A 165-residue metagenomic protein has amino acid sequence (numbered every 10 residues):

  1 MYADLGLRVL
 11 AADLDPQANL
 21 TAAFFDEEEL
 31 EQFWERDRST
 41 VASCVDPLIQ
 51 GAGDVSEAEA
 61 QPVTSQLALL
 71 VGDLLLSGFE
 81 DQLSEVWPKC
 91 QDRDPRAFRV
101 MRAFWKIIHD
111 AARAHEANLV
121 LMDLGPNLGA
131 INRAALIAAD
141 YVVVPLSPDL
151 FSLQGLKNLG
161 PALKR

Functional and structural regions predicted by a protein language model:
M1-R165: P-loop NTP-binding core
